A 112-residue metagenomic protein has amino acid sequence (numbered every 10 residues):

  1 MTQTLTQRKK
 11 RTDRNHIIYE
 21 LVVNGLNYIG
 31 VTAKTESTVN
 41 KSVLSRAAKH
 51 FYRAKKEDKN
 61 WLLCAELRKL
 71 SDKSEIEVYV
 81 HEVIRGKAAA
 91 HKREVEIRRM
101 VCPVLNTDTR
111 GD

Functional and structural regions predicted by a protein language model:
M1-K41, K92: GIY-YIG nuclease catalytic motif and its immediate N-terminal context
M1-R14, A47, L70-D112: Boundary/linker segments flanking structured domains
N24-G25, L62-K69, K92, E96: Polar/charged alpha-helical tracts
A33-K87: Conserved short loop/helix modules at catalytic or binding sites in compact beta-alpha or helix-hairpin-helix contexts
